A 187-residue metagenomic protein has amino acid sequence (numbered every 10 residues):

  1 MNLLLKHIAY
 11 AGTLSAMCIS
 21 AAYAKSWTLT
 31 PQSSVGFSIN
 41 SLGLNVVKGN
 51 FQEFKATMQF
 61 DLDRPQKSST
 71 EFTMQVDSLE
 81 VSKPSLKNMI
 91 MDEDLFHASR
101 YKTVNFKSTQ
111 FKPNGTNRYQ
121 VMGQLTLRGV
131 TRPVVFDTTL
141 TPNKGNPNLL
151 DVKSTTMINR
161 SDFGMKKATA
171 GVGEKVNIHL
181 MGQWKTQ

Functional and structural regions predicted by a protein language model:
M1-Y10: Bacterial N-terminal signal peptides that target proteins for export
A9-A11, S69-T70: Compositionally biased, low-hydrophobicity segments enriched in charged and small polar residues
Y10-C18: Bacterial N-terminal signal peptides
Y23-Q187: Low-complexity, acidic/polar, glycine-enriched regions of mature
